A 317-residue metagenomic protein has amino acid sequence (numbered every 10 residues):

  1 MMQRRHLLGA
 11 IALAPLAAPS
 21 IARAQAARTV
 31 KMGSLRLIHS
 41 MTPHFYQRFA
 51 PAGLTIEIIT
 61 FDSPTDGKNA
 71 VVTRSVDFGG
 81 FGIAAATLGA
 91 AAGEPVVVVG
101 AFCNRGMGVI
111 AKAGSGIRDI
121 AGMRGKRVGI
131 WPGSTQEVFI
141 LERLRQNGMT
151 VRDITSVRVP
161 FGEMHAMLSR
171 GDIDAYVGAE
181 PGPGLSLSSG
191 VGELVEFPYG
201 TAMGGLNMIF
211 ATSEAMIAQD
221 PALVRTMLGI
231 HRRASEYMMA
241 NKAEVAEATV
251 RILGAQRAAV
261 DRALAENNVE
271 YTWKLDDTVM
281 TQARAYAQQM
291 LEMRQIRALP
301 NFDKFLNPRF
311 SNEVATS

Functional and structural regions predicted by a protein language model:
M1-M2: Secretory targeting signals
H6-A24: N-terminal export signals
A24-T150, T155-F161, D174-P181, E193-F197 (+1 more regions): Short, glycine-/small- and polar/acidic-enriched structural segments that line small-molecule recognition paths
Q47, T87, L141, G184 (+3 more regions): Predominant activation on well-ordered alpha-helical scaffold segments within soluble catalytic domains
A70, R74, K126, W131 (+8 more regions): Structured segments of extracytoplasmic/periplasmic soluble domains in secreted or envelope-associated proteins
A84-A85, G162-R251: Pocket-lining segment of extracytoplasmic ligand-binding domains
Q219-R297: Secondary-structure end/capping motifs
M290-S317: Conserved C-terminal helix/tail region of periplasmic/extracytoplasmic solute-binding proteins
